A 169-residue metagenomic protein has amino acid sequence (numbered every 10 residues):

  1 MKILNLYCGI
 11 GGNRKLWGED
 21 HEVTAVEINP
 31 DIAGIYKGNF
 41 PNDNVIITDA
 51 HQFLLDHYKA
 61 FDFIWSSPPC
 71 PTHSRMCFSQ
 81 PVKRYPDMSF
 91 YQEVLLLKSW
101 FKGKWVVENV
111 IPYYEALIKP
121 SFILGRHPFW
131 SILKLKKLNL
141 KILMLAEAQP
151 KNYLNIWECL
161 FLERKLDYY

Functional and structural regions predicted by a protein language model:
K2-L54: SAM cofactor-binding core of SAM-dependent methyltransferases, primarily the Rossmann-like beta-alpha-beta module
L4, I64-W65: N-terminal Rossmann-like NAD(P) cofactor-binding module of classical short-chain dehydrogenase/reductase
C8-G9, S66-P69: Glycine-rich His-Gly loop
E27, F53-F63, C70-Y169: Class I S-adenosyl-L-methionine
